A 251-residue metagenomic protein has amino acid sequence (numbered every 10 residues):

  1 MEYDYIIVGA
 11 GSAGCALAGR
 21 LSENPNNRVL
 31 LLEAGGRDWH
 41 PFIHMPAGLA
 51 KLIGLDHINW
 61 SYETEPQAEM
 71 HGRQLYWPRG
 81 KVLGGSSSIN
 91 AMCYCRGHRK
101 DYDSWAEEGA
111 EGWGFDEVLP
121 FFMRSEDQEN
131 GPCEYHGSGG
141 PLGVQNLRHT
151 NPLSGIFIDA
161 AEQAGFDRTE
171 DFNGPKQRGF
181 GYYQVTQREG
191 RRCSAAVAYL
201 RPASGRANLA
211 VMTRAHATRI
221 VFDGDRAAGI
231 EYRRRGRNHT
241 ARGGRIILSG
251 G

Functional and structural regions predicted by a protein language model:
M1-G251: N-terminal redox-cofactor-binding region of secreted/periplasmic oxidoreductases
